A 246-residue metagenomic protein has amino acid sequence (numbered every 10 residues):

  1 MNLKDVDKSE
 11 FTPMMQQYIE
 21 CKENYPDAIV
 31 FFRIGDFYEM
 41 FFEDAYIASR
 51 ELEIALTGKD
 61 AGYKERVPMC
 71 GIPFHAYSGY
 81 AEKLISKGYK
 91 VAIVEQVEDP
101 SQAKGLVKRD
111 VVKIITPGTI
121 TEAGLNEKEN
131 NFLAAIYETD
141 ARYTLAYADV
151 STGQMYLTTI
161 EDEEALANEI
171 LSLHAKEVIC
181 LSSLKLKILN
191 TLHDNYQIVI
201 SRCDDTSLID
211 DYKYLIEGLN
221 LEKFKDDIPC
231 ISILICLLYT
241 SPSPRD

Functional and structural regions predicted by a protein language model:
M1-S241: Charged catalytic and DNA/RNA-contacting regions of genome-maintenance and nucleic-acid-processing enzymes
P242-D246: A short, hydrophobic C-terminal helix/tail in secreted or cell-surface proteins
